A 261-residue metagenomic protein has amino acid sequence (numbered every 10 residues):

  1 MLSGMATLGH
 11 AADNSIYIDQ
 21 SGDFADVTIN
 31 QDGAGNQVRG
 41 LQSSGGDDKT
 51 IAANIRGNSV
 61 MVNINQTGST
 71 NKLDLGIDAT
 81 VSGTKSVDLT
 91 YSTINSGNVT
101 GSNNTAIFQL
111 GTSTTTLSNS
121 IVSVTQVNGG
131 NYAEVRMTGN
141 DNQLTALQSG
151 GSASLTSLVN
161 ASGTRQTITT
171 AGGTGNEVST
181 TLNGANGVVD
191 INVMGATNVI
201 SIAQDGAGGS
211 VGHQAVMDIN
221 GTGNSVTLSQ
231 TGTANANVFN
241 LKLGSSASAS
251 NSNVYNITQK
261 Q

Functional and structural regions predicted by a protein language model:
L2-Q261: Long, low-complexity, polar and repeat-rich extracellular regions of very large Gram-negative surface proteins
